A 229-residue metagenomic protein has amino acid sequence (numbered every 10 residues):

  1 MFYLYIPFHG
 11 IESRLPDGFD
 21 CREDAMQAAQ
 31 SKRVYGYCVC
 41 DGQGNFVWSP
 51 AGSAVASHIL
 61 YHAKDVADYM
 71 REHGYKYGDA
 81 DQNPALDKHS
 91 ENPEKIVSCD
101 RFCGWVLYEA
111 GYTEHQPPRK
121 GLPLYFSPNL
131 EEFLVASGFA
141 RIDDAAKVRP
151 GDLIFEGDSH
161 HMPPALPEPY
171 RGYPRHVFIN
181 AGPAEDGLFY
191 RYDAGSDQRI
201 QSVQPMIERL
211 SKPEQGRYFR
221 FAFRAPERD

Functional and structural regions predicted by a protein language model:
M1-L15, S31-Y37, G42, F46: Short aromatic-glycine-(Arg/Gly/Cys) micro-motifs in beta-strand/loop hairpins
I11-D17, F46-W48, G187-Y190, R199-S202: Surface-exposed loop/edge segments in extracytoplasmic proteins
D17, H58, E91-C99, D143-A146 (+1 more regions): Extracytoplasmic/periplasmic, Sec-exported soluble proteins
G18-E23: Conserved beta-strand/loop element in small beta-rich adapter and peptidoglycan-binding domains
D24, E185-D229: Active-site signature of cysteine proteases
A25-A29: Short amphipathic alpha-helices within nucleic acid-binding modules
S53-P117: N-terminal capping segments
T113-I200: ...with weaker cross-activation on analogous glycine-rich loops/strands in unrelated enzymes
